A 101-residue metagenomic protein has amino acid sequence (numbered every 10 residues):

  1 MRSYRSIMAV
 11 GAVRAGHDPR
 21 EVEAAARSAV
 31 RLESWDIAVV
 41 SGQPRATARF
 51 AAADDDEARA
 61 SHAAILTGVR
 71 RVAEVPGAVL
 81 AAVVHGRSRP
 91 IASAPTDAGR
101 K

Functional and structural regions predicted by a protein language model:
M1-K101: Long, contiguous binding/interaction regions
